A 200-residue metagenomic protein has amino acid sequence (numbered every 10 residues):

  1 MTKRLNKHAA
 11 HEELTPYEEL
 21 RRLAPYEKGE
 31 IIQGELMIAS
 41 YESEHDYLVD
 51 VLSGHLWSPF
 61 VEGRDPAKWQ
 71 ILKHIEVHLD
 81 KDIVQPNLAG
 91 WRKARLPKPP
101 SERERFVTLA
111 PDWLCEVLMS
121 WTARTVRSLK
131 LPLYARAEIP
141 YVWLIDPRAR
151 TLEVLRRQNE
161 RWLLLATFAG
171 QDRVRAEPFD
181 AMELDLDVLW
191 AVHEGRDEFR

Functional and structural regions predicted by a protein language model:
M1-R200: Gly/Pro/Ser/Thr-rich low-complexity, intrinsically disordered segments predominantly at protein N-termini
